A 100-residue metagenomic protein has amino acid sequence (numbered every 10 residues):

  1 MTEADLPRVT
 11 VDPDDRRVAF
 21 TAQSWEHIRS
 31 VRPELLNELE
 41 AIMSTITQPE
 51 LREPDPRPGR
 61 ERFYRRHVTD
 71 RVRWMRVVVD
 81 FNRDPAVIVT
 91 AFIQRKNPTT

Functional and structural regions predicted by a protein language model:
M1-T100: Ribonuclease/tRNase effector modules and their secretory precursors
